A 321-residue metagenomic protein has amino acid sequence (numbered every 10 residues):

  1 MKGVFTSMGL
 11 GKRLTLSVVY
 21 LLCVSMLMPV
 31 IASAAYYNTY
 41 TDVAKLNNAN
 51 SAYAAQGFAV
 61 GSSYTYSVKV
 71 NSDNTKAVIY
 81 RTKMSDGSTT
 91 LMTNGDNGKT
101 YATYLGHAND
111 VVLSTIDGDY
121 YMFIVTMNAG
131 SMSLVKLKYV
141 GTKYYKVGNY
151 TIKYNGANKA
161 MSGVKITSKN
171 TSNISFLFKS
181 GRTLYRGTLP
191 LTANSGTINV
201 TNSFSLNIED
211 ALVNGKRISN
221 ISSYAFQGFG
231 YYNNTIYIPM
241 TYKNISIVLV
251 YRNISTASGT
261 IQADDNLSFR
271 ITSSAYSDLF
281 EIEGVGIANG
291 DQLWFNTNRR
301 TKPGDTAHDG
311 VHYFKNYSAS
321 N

Functional and structural regions predicted by a protein language model:
S17-P29: Bacterial N-terminal signal peptides
L27-Y37: Sec-dependent signal peptide cleavage junction
Y36-N48, A59-A102, Y242, I247-D265: Beta-propeller domains
Y36-N48, S88-Y104, Y145-A160, N194-S222 (+1 more regions): Surface-exposed loop and turn segments in beta-propeller and other repeat-based domains that flank or scaffold
N48-S62, Y104-Y120, G156-S175, I221-Y232 (+1 more regions): Structural signature of eukaryotic scaffold interfaces centered on beta-propeller domains
G61-N71, D119-M127, K165, T171-G181 (+3 more regions): Short beta-strand elements that form the blades of beta-propeller/WD-repeat-like and other beta-sheet-rich scaffold
D73-T82, A129-Y139, G181-T192, K243-T256 (+1 more regions): Structural motif
K216-I261: Loop/turn-rich, solvent-exposed surfaces of beta-rich toroidal or solenoidal domains
